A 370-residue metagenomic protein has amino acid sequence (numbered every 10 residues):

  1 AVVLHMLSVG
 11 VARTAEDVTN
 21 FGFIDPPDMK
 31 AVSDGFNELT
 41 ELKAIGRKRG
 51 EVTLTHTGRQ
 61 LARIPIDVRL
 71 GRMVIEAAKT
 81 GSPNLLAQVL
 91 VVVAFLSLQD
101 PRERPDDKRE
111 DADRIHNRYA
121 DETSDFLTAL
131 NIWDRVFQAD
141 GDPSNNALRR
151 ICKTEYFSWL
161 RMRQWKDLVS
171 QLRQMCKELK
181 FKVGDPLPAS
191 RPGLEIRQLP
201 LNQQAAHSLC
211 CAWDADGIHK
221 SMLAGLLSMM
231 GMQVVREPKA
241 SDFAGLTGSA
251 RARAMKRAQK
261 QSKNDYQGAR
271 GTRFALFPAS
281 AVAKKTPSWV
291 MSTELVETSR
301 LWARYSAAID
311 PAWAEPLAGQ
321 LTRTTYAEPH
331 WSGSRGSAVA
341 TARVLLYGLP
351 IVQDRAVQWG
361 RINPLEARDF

Functional and structural regions predicted by a protein language model:
A1-S8, P311-F370: Conserved catalytic alpha/beta cores of large enzymes that bind or transform nucleotide phosphates and polynucleotides
A1-W331: Second RecA-like catalytic domain
